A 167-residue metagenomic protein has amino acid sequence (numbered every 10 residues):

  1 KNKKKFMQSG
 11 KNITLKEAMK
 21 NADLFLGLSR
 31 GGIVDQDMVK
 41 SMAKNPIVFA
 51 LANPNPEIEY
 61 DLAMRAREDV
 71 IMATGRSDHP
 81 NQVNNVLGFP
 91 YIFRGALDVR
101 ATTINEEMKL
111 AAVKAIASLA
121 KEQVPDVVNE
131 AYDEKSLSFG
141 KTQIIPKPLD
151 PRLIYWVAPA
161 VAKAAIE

Functional and structural regions predicted by a protein language model:
K1, G32-D37, P56-E59, Q82-V83: Short glycine/serine/threonine-rich phosphate/pyrophosphate-binding segments that cradle anionic phosphate groups
K1-R30: Glycine-rich phosphate/diphosphate-binding loop of Rossmann-like nucleotide-binding domains
N2-K3, V34, P46, M64-R67: Short secondary-structure boundary/capping segments
K5-Q8, F25, F49, F89-F93: Aromatic-residue hotspot detector
G10-I13, G32-D35, I58, T74-G75: Glycine-rich, charged/polar anion/phosphate-binding loops that engage phosphate groups from diverse ligands
T14-K16, M38-V39, D61-L62: Short, flexible, glycine/charge-rich loop motifs used to bind or transfer phosphoryl groups or to couple energy/partner
M19-V48: Rossmann-fold NAD(P) dinucleotide-binding segment
A50-A158, A162-A165: Adenosine-phosphate binding glycine-rich loop
